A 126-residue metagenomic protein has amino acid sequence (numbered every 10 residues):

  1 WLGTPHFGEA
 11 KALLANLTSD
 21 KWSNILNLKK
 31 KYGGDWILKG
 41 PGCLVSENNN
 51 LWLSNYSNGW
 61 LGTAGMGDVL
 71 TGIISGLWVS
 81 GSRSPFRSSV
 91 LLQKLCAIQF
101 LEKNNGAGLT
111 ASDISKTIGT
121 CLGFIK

Functional and structural regions predicted by a protein language model:
W1-W52: Conserved phosphate/ATP/ADP-binding segment of small-molecule kinases
F7-E9, G42-C43, W60, V90-L95: Acidic, glycine-rich active-site loops and adjacent beta-strand->loop/helix elements that engage anionic groups
A12, T63-K94: Short, small-residue alpha-helix embedded
A15-S23, G81-R87, N105-L109: Short, charged, surface-exposed loops that flank catalytic or proteolytic processing sites
L26, L53-G65: Short pre-catalytic strand/loop immediately N-terminal to key active-site residues, enriched for Gly-Thr
L95-K126: Charged C-terminal helix
